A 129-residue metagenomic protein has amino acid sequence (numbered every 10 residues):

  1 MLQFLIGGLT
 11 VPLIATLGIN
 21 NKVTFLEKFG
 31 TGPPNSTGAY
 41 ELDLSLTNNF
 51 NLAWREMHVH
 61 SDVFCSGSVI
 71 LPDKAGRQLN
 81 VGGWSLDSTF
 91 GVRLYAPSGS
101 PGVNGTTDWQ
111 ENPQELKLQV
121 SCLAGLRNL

Functional and structural regions predicted by a protein language model:
M1-L129: Kelch-like beta-propeller repeat domains
